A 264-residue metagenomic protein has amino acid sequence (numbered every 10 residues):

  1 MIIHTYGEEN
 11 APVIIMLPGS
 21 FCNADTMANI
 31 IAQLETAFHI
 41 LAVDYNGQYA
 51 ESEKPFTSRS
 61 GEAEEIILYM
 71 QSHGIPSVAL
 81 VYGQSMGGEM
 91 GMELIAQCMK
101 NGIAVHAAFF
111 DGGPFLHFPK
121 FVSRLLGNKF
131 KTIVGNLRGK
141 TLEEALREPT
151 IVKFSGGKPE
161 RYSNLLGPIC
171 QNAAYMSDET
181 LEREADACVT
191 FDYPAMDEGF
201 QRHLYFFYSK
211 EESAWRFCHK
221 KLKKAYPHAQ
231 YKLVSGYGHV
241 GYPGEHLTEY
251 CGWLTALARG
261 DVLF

Functional and structural regions predicted by a protein language model:
H4-S52: Conserved HGGG/HGGXW glycine-rich cap/lid loop of the alpha/beta-hydrolase fold
L41-Y82: Active-site loop/oxyanion-hole signature of alpha/beta-hydrolase fold enzymes
G83-G87, G91: Gly/Ala-rich beta-loop-alpha elbow adjacent to hydrolase catalytic centers
A96, G102-R138: Flexible "cap/lid" loop of the alpha/beta hydrolase fold
P119-K120, K140-E198: Conserved alpha/beta-hydrolase catalytic His-Asp/Glu region
F200, F206-Y208: Short beta-strand/loop motif that positions the catalytic acidic residue of the alpha/beta-hydrolase fold
E212-H219: Conserved alpha/beta-hydrolase "acid-adjacent" motif
V234-E249: Catalytic histidine-centered segment of alpha/beta-hydrolase-like enzymes
